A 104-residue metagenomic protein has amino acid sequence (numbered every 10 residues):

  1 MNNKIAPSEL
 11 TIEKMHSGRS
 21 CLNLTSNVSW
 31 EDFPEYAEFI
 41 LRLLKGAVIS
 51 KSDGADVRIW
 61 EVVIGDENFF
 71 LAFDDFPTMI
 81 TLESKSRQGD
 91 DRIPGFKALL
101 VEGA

Functional and structural regions predicted by a protein language model:
N2-A55: Negatively charged, low-complexity tracts enriched in Asp/Glu with abundant Ser/Thr
R19-N27, W60-V62, L82-S84: Generic recognition of long tandem-repeat/solenoid scaffolds
K51-G65: Ser/Thr-rich, low-complexity intrinsically disordered terminal regions
E61, G65-L100: Short, compact, well-ordered microdomains
E102-A104: Short, charged, intrinsically disordered terminal tails
